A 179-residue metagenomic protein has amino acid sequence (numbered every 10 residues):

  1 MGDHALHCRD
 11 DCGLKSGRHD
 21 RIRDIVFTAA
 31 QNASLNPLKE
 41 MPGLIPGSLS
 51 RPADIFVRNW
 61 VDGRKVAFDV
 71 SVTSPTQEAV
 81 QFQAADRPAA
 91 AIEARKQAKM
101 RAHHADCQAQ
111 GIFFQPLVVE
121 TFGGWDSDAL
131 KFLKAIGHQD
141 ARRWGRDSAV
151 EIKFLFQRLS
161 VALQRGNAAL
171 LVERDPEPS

Functional and structural regions predicted by a protein language model:
M1-C8, D54, F68, P116: Short, conserved catalytic/metal-binding micro-motifs enriched in Asp/Glu and His
M1-I22: Short Cys/His-based metal-binding microdomains
L14, F27-T28, N32, M41-R51 (+2 more regions): Non-catalytic C-terminal interaction segments of nucleic acid-processing enzymes
N36-L38: Conserved RecA-like helicase motor-core motifs
